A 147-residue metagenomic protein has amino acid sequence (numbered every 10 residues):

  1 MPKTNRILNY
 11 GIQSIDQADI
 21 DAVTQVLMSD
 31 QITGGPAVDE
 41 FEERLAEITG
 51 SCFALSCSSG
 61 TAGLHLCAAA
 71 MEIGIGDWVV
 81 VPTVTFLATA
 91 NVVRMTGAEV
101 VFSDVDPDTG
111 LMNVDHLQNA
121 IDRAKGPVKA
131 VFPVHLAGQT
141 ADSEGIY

Functional and structural regions predicted by a protein language model:
M1-I32, P36: N-terminal "arm"/small-domain region of PLP-dependent enzymes with the aminotransferase-like
I12-Q13, D104, L136: Conserved donor-binding loops in enzymes that form glycosidic bonds
A22, E40, R44, L66 (+2 more regions): Alpha-helical elements of Rossmann-like donor-binding domains used by nucleotide-donor carbohydrate transfer enzymes
Q31-W78, V92-T96, F102-D104: Phosphate-binding glycine-rich loop
T85-A90: Conserved coil-to-alpha-helix start sites within the AMP-binding
D108-Y147: Active-site phosphate-binding strand-loop segment of PLP-dependent enzymes
